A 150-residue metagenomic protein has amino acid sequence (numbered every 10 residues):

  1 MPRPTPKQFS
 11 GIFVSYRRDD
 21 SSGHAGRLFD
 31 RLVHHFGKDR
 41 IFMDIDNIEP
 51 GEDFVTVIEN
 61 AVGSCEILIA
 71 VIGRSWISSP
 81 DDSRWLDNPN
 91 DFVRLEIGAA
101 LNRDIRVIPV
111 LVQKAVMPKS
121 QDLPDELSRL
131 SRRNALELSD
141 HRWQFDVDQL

Functional and structural regions predicted by a protein language model:
M1-S75, R84, P89-V93, A99-I105 (+2 more regions): Conserved N-terminal substructure of TIR/SEFIR domains
F13, N134-A135: Generic structural signal for residues positioned in beta-strands
D53-F54, D122-P124, R142: Alpha-helix capping and helix-coil boundary motifs
W76-P80, K119-S120: Short acidic/His/Gly/Ser-rich catalytic and metal-binding motifs that mark active-site loops of diverse hydrolases
A115-L127: Glycine-rich, charge-decorated loop segments at or immediately adjacent to ligand/cofactor-binding or catalytic sites
R129-R133: A short helix-turn-beta junction within AAA+ P-loop NTPase domains corresponding to the substrate/partner-engaging
A135-H141: Short acidic-hydrophobic, aromatic-tinged amphipathic segments that line or gate anion-handling sites
